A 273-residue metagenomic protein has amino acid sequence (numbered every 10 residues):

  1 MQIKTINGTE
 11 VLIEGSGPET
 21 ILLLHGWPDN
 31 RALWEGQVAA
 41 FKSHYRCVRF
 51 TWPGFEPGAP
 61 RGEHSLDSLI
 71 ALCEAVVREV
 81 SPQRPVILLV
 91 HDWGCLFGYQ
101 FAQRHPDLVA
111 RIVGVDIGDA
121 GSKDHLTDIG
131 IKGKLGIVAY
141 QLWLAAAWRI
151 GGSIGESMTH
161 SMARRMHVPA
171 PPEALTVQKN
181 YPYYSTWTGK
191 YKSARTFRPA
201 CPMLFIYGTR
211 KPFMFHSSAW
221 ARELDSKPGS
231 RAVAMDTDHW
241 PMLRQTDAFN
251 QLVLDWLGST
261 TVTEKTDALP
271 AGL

Functional and structural regions predicted by a protein language model:
T5-E14: A short loop-to-beta-strand scaffold at the N-terminal edge of the catalytic core in hydrolase folds
I13-A59: Conserved HGGG/HGGXW glycine-rich cap/lid loop of the alpha/beta-hydrolase fold
L22-G26, H91, Y207: The conserved beta1-alpha1 loop
W27, L89-F97, T246: Conserved beta-strand->loop/alpha-helix structural units within folded catalytic cores of enzymes with alpha/beta
V48, F55-I87, L96-T237: Flexible "cap/lid" subdomain of the alpha/beta-hydrolase fold that forms the substrate-access gate
V76, V80, L252-T263: C-terminal alpha-helix
T237-N250: Catalytic histidine-centered segment of alpha/beta-hydrolase-like enzymes
T261-L273: Alpha/beta-hydrolase-fold serine-hydrolase catalytic core, especially in secreted/extracellular enzymes
